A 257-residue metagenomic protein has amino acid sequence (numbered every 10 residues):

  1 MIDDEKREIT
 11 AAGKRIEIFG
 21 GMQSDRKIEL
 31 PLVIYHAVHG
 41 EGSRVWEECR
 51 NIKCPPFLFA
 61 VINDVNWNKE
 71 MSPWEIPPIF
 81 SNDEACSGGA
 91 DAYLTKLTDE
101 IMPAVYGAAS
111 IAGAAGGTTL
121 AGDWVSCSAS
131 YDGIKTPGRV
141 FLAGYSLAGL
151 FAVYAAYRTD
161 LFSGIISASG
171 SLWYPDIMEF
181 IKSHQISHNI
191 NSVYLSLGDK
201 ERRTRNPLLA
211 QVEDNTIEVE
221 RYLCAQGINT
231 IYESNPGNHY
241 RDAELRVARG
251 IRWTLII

Functional and structural regions predicted by a protein language model:
M1-L30, F57-L58: A domain-start/cap signature at the N-terminus of enzymes
L32-G113, G117, C127-D132: Serine-hydrolase catalytic machinery in alpha/beta-hydrolase-like enzymes
I34-A37, S169, L197: The conserved beta1-alpha1 loop
A143-A148, A152: Gly/Ala-rich beta-loop-alpha elbow adjacent to hydrolase catalytic centers
Y154-R158: Active-site signature of alpha/beta-hydrolase-fold catalytic machinery across serine- and Asp/Cys-nucleophile hydrolases
L161-W173: A conserved short beta-strand
S171-R249, T254: The feature captures the conserved acid-bearing segment of alpha/beta-hydrolase catalytic domains
